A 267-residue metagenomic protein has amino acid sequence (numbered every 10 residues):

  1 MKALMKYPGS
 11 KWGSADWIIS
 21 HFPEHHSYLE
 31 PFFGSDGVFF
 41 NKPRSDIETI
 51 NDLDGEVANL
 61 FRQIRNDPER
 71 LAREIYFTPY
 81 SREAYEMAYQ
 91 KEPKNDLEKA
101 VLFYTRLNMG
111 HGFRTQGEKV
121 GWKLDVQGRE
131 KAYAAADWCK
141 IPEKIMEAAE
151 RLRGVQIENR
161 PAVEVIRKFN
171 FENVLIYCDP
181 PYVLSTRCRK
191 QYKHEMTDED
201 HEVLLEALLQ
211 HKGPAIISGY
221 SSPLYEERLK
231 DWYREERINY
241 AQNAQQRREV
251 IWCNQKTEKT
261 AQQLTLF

Functional and structural regions predicted by a protein language model:
M1-S14, H21, R65-Y177, P181-R189: SAM-dependent nucleic-acid methyltransferase catalytic core
S20-Q90: SAM cofactor-binding core of SAM-dependent methyltransferases, primarily the Rossmann-like beta-alpha-beta module
E24-S27, D46-I47, L152-V155, L208-A215: Short active-site oxyanion
P31-F32, N51, E158-R160, C178-P180 (+2 more regions): Short His-Asn-centered micro-motif
F33-G37, K144, G219-P223: Short, polar loop motifs at secondary-structure junctions
G34, F61, Y104, A215 (+1 more regions): A residue-level signal for conserved active-site and pocket-lining positions in enzyme catalytic cores
F39-R44, R167-F171, P223-D231: Short loop/helix-cap segments at secondary-structure boundaries that form the rim of catalytic
K193-F267: Long, positively charged, glycine-interspersed low-complexity recognition regions
